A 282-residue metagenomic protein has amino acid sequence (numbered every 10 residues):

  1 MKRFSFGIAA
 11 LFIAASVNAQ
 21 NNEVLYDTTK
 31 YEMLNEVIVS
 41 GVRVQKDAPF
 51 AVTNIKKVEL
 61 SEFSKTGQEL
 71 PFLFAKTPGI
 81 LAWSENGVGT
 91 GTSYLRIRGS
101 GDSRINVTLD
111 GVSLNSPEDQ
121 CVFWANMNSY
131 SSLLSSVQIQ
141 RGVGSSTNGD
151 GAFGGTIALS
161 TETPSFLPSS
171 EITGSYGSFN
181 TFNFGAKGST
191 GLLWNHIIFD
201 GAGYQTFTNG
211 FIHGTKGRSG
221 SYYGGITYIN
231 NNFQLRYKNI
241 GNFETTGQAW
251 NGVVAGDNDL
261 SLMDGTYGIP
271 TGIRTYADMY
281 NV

Functional and structural regions predicted by a protein language model:
K30, A51, I80-G91, V112 (+2 more regions): Short, glycine-/polar-rich solvent-exposed loops and beta-turns at beta-strand/coil boundaries
Y31-K65, Y94, V137: N-terminal periplasmic "start-of-domain" segments of outer-membrane beta-barrel proteins
E36, L70-L73, S93-R96, T108 (+4 more regions): N-terminal periplasmic accessory domains that precede and gate Gram-negative outer-membrane beta-barrel machines
P71-S113, S135: Extracytoplasmic beta-strand/coil segments of soluble accessory domains associated with Gram-negative outer-membrane
V88, M127, D150, G177-T181 (+2 more regions): Transmembrane beta-barrel outer-membrane domains
L95, V137, A186, Y222-G224 (+1 more regions): Membrane-embedded beta-strands of outer-membrane beta-barrel proteins, especially the hydrophobic/small aromatic
S113-R141: Short acidic/polar hinge/loop motifs at secondary-structure boundaries that mediate gating or recognition
S169, Y176-F207, I212-M263, G272-Y276: Transmembrane beta-barrel wall of Gram-negative outer-membrane proteins
